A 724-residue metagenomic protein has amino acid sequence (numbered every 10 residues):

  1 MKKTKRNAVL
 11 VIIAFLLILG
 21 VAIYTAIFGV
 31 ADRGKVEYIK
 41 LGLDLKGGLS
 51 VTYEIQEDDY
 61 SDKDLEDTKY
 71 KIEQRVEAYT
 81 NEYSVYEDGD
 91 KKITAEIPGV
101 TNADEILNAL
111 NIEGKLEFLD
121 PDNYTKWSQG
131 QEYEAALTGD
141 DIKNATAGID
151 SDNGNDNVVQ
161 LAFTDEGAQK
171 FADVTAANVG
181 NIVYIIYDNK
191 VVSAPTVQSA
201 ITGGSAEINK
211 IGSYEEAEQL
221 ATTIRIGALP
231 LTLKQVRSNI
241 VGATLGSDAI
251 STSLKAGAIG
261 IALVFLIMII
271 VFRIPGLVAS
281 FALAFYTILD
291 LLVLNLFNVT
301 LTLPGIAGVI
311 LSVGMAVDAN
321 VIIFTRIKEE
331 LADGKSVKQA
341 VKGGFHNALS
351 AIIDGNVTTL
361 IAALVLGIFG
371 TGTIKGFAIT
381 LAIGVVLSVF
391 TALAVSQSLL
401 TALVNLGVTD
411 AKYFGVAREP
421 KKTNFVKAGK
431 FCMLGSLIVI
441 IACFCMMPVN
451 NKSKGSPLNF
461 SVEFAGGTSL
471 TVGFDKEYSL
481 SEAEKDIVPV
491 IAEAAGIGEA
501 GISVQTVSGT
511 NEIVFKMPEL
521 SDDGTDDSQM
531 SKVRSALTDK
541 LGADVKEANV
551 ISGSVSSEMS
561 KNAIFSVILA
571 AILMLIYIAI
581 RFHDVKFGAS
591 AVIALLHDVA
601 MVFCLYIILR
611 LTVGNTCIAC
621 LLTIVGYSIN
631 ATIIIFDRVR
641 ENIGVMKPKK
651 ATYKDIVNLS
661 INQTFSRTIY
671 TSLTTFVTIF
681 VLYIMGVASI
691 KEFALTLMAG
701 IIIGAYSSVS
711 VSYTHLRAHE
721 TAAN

Functional and structural regions predicted by a protein language model:
M1-E720: A structural signal for conserved, well-ordered secondary-structure elements that form binding/interaction cores
A722-N724: N-terminal low-complexity segments that are often proline-rich with Ser/Thr-Pro
